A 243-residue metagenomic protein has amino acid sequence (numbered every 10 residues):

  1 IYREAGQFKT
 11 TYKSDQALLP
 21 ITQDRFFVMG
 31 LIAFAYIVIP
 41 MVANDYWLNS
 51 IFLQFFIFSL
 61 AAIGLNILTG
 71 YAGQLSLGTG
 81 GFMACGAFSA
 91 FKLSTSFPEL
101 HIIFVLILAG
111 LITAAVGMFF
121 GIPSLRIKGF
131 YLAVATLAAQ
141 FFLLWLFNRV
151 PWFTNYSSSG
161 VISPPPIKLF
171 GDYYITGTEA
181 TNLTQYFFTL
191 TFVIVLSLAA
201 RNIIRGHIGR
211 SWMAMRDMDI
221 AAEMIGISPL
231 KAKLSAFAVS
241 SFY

Functional and structural regions predicted by a protein language model:
I1-Y243: Transmembrane alpha-helices and adjacent helix-loop boundaries
